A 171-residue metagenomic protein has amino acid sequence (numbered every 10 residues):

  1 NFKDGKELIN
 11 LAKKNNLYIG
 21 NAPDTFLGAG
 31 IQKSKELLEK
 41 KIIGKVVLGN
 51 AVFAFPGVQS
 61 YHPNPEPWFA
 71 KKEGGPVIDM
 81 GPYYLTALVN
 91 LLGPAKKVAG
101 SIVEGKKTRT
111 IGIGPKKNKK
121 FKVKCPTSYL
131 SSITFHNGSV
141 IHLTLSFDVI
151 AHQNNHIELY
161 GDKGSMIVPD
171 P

Functional and structural regions predicted by a protein language model:
N1, I19-N21, N50, L143 (+1 more regions): Hydrophobic residues in well-ordered beta-strands that form the structural core
N1-F26, K41: Beta-strand-loop-alpha-helix segment that lines the small-molecule cofactor/substrate pocket of alpha/beta enzymes
K3, A29, A151-N154: Residues that form or flank phosphate/diphosphate-binding pockets in enzymes that use nucleotide phosphates
E7-N10, E36, L130: Alpha-helical scaffolding segments of alpha/beta enzyme cores, especially the outer helices of TIM-barrel or partial
L17-Y18, T25-K122: Predominantly a Rossmann-like dinucleotide-binding segment in NAD(P)-dependent oxidoreductases
T86-P171: Contiguous beta-strand/loop segments that form the cofactor/metal-binding neighborhood of enzyme cores
